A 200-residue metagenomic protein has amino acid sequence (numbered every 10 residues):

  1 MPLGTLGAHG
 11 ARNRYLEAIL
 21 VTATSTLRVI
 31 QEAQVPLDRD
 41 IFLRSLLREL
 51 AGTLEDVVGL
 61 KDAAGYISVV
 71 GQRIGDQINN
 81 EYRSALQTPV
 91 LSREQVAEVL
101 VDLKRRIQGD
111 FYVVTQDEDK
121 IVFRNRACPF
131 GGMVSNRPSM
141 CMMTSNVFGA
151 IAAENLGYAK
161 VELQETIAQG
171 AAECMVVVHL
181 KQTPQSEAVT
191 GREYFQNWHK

Functional and structural regions predicted by a protein language model:
P2-V122, A127-M143, A153-K200: N-terminal accessory segment detector
